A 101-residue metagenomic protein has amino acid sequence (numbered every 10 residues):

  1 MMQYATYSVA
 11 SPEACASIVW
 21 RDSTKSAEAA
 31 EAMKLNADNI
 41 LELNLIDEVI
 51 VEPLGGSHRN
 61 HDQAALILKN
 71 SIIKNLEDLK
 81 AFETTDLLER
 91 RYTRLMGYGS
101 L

Functional and structural regions predicted by a protein language model:
M1-I73, E77: Conserved catalytic cores of soluble enzyme domains, especially glycine-rich substrate-binding beta-alpha loops
D62-L101: Intrinsically disordered, low-complexity segments enriched in small/flexible residues
